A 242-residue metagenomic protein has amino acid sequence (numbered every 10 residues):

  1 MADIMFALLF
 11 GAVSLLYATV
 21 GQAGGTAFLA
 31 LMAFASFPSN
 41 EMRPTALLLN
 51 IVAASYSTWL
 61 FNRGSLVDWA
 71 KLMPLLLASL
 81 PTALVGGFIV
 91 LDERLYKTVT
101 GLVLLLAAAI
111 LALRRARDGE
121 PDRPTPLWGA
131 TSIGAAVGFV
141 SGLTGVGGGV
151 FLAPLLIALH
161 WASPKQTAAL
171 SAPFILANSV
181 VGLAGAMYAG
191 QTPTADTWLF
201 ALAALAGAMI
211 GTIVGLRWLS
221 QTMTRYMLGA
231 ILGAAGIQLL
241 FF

Functional and structural regions predicted by a protein language model:
M1-A18, A23-A35, S39, Y56-V140 (+4 more regions): Juxtamembrane transmembrane-helix boundary motif
G24-F28, P44, I51: Short N-terminal amphipathic alpha-helix/helix-capping patch enriched in small hydrophobics with frequent Ser/Thr
S39-P44, A168, A172: Small-residue hotspots at the loop-to-helix junctions and early N-terminal turns of transmembrane alpha-helices
T45-L60: Transmembrane alpha-helices of multi-pass small-molecule transport proteins
A46-N50, S171-I175, T197-A201: Short hydrophobic/aromatic, small-residue-rich stretches within specific transmembrane helices of secondary active
Q166-L183: Hydrophobic alpha-helical transmembrane segments of multi-pass integral membrane proteins, especially transporters
